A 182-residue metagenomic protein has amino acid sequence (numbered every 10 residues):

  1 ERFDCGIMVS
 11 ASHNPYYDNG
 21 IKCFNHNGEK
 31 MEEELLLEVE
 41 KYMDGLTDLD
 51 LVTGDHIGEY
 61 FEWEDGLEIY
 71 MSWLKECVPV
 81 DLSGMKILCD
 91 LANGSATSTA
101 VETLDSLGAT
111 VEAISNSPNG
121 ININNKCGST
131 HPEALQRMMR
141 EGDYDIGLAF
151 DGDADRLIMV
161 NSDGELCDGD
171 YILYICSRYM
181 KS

Functional and structural regions predicted by a protein language model:
E1-H26, K181: Ferredoxin-reductase
D4, D18, H26, A92 (+5 more regions): Short glycine/serine/threonine-biased micro-segments
D4-I7, K22, K86, T110-E112 (+3 more regions): Structural motif
M8-S12, D90, A149-D151: Short beta-strand segments
A11-S12, G28, L36, N116-S117 (+3 more regions): Short, ordered loop/turn segments at secondary-structure junctions
N14-P15, S95, A154-R156: Glycine-rich nucleotide phosphate-binding loop and flanking beta-alpha elements of Rossmann-like dinucleotide-binding
N19-R140: Gly/Ser/Thr-enriched, mixed-charge loops and adjacent short helices that form phosphate/oxyanion-binding elements
G128-S182: Acidic, glycine-rich loop-and-beta core segments that form the ion-binding/anion-interacting portion of active sites
